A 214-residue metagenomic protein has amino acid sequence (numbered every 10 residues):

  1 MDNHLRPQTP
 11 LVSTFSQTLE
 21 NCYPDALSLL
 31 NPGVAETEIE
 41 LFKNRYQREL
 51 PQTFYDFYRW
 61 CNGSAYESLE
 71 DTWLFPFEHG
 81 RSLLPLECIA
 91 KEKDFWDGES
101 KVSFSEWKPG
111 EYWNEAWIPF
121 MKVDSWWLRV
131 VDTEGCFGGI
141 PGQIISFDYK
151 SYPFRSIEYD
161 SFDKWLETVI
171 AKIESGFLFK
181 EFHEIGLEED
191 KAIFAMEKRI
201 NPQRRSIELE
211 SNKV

Functional and structural regions predicted by a protein language model:
M1-D124, P202-V214: A surface-exposed partner-binding patch
H4-Q8, V12, L50, S82 (+4 more regions): Intrinsic-disorder-associated interaction segments
D56, W60-N62, R129, S161-A171: Short, hydrophobic/amphipathic alpha-helical patches that form generic packing surfaces within helical domains
G63-S64, W126, F137, K172: Short loop/turn segments at secondary-structure transitions that flank enzyme active sites
S82-P85, D132, D160-S161: Helix N-cap / beta->alpha transition motif
R129-I140, I145-D148: Low-complexity, glycine/alanine/valine/leucine- and proline-rich hydrophobic stretches
I145-K172: A recognition module on extended beta-rich or small alphabeta surfaces enriched in W/G with H and D/E
L166-V214: Long, compositionally biased interface segments
